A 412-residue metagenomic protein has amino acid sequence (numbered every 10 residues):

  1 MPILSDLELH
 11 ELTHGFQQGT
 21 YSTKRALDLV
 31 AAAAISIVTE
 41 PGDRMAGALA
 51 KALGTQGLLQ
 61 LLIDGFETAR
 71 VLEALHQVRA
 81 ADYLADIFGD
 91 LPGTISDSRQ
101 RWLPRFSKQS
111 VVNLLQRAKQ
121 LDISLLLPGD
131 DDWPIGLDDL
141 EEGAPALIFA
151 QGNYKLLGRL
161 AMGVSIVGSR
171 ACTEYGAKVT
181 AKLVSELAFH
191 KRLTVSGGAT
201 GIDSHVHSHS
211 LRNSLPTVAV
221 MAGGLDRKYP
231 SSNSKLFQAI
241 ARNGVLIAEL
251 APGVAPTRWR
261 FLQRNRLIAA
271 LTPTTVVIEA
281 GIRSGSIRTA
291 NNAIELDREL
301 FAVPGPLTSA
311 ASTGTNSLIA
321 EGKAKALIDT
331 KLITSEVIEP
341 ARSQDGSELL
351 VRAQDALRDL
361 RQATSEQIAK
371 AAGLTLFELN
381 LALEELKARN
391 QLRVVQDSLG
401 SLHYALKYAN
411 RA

Functional and structural regions predicted by a protein language model:
M1-E142: N-terminal positively charged helical leader segments and presequences
M1-L29, I37-E40, Q116-A412: Glycine-biased, small-residue-rich flexible motifs in mid-sequence functional cores and linkers
